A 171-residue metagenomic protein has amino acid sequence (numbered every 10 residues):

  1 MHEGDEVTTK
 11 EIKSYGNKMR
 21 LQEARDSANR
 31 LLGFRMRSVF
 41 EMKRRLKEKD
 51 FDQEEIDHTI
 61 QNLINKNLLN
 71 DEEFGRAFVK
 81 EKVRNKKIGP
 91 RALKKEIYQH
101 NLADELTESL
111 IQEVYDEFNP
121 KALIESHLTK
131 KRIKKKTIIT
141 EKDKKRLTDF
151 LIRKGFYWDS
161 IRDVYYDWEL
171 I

Functional and structural regions predicted by a protein language model:
M1-I171: An alpha-helical, amphipathic repeat domain used for nucleic-acid recognition, typified by the mTERF helical solenoid
